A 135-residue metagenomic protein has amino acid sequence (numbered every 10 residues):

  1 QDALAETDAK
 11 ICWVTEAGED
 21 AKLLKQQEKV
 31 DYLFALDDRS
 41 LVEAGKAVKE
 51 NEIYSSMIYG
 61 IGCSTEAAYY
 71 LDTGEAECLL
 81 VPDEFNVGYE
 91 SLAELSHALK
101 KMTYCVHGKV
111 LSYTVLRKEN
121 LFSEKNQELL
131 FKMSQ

Functional and structural regions predicted by a protein language model:
Q1, E19-A21, C63-A67, P82-M102: Hydrophobic alpha-helical segments within soluble ligand-binding/sensing domains
D2-G18: Short beta-strand elements in bilobed, periplasmic/extracellular small-molecule ligand-binding domains
A5, K25, G45-E50, D72 (+2 more regions): Sec-exported extracytoplasmic/periplasmic mature domains
D8-K10, S55, E75-A76: A generic structural signal for alpha->beta connector loops
T15-A68: Hydrophobic alpha-helical
T73-F85: Short beta-strand elements at the ligand-binding edges of bilobed clamshell
N86-Q135: Hinge/cleft segment of the Venus flytrap/periplasmic-binding protein
